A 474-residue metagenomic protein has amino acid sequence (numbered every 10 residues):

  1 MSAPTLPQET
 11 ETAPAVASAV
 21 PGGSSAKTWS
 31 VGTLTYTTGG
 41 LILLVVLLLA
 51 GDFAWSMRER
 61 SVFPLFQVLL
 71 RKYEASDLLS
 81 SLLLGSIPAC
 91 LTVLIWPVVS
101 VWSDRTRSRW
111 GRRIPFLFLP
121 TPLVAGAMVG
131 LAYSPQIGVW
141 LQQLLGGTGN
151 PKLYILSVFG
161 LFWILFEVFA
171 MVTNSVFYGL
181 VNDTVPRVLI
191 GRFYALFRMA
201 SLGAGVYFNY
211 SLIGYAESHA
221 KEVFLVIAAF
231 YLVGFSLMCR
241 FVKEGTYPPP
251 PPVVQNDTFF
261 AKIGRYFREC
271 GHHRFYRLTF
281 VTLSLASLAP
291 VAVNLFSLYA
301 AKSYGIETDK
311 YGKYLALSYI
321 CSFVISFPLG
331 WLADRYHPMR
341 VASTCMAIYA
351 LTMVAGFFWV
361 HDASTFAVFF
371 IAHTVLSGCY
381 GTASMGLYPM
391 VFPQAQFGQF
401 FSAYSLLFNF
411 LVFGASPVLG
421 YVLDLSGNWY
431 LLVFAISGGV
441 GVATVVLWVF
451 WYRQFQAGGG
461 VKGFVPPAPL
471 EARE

Functional and structural regions predicted by a protein language model:
V16-G40, Y247-T279, P466-E474: Juxtamembrane intracellular "pre-TM" segments in multi-pass secondary transporters
G23-L91, F275-Y304: Helix-loop boundary and gating motifs at the non-cytosolic
F66, V172-V185, C379-P393: Intracellular juxtamembrane helix-capping segments at the cytosolic ends of symmetry-related transmembrane helices
P88-V93, G191-I213, S405-S416: Glycine-rich segments within core transmembrane alpha-helices of 12-TM secondary carriers
L94-W110, A216, I325-P338, L423-D424: Helix-to-loop junctions at the C-terminal end of transmembrane segments in multipass secondary transporters
R112-P115, G149-N150, G214-A229, Y421-G441: A membrane-interface helix-boundary motif in multi-pass transporters
R113-G130, R340-A355: Structural signature of the two symmetry-related core transmembrane helices
L131-G138, V233-V242, S437-P469: Multi-pass alpha-helical transporter architecture, strongest for 12-TM Major Facilitator/SLC carriers used
